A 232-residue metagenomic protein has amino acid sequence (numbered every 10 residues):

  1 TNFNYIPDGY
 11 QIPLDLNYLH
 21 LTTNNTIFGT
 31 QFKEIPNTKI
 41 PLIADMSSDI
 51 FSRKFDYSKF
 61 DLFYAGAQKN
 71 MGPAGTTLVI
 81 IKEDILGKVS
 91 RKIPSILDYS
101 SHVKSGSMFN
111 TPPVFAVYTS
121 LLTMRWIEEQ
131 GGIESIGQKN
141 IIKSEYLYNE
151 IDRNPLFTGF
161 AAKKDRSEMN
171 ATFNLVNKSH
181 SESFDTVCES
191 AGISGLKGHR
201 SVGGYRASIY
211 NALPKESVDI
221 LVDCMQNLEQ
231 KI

Functional and structural regions predicted by a protein language model:
N2-I50: Active-site phosphate-binding strand-loop segment of PLP-dependent enzymes
Y5-D8, G29-E34, S52-S58, A74-T77 (+2 more regions): A short secondary-structure junction signal
I43, Y57-Q68: Conserved active-site segment immediately N-terminal to the catalytic lysine that forms the internal aldimine
A67-Y148, A162, K231-I232: Active-site C-terminal subdomain of aminotransferase-like
I81, F173-N177, I209-N211: Short beta-strand-to-loop capping motifs
L156-F160, I193-G198: A short linear hydrophobic-aromatic micro-motif
F157-V187: Conserved PLP-binding catalytic core of the aspartate aminotransferase-like
S190, H199, G203-I232: PLP-dependent enzyme catalytic core of the Aspartate aminotransferase-like
